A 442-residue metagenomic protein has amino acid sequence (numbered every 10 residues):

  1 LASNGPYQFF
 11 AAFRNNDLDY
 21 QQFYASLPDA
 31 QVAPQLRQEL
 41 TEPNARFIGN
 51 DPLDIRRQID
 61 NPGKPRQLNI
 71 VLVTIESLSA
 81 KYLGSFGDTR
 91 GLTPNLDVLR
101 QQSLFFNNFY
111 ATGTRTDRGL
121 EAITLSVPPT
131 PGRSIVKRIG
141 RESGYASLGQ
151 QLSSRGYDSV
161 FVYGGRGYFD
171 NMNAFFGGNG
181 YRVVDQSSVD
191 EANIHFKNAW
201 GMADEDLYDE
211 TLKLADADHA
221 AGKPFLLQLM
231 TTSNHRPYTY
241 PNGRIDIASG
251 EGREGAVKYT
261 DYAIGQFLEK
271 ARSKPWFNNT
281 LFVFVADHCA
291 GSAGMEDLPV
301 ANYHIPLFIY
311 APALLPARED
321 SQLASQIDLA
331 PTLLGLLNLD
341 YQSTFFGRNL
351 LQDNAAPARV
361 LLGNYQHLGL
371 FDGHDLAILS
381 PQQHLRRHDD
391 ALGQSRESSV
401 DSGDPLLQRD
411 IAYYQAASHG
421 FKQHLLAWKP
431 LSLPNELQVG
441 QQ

Functional and structural regions predicted by a protein language model:
L1-L68, R100: N-terminal secretory/membrane-targeting segments
T41-Q442: Solvent-exposed soluble domains appended to multi-pass membrane proteins
